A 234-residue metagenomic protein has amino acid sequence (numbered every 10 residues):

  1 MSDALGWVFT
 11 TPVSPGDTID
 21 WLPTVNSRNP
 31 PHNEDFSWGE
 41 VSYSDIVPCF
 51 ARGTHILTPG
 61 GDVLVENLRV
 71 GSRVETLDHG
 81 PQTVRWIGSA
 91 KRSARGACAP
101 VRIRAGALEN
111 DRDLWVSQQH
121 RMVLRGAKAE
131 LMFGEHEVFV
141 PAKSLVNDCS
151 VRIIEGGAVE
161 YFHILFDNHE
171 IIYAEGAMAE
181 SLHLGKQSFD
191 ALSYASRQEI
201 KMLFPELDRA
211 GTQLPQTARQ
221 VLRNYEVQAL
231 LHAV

Functional and structural regions predicted by a protein language model:
M1-A51, L57-P59, V63, V159-V234: Sequence-level preference for short, compositionally simple segments enriched in small aliphatic or small polar residues
A51-T58, E75-S196: Long beta-strand-rich cores associated with HINT superfamily self-processing modules
V63-V65, Q82: Short, isolated positions in well-ordered beta-strands
E66-R73: Structural motif
